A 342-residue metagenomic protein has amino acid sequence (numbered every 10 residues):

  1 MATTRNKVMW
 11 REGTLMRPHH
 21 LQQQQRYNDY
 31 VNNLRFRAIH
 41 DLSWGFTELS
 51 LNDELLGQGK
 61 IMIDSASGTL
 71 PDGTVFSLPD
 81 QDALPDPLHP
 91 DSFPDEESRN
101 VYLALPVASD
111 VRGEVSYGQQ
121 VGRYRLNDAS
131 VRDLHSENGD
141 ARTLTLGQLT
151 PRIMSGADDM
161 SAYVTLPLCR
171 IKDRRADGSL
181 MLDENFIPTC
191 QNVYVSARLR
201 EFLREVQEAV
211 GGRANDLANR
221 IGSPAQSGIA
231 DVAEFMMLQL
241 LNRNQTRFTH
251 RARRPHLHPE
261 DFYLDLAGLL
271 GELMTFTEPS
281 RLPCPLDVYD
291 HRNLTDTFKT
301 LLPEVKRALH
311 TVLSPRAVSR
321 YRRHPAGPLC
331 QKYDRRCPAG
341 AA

Functional and structural regions predicted by a protein language model:
A2, S77-P90: Short linear interaction motifs
A2-I63: N-terminal "first-domain core" detector
L49, F76-S77: Basic, amphipathic N-terminal segments
S65-T69, I171: Short polybasic amphipathic segments
D86-G118, Y124-L126: Elongated alpha-helical scaffolds
R125-L270: Mixed-charge (acidic/basic) macromolecular-recognition segments
H250-A342: Extended, amphipathic alpha-helical scaffolds
